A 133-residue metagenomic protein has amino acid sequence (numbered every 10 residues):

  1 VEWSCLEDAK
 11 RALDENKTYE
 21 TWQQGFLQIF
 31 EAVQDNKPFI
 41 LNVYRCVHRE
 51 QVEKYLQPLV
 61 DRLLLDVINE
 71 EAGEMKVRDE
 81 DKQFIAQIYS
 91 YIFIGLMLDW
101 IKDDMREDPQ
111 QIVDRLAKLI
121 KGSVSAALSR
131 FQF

Functional and structural regions predicted by a protein language model:
V1-E15, Q23, L27, Q34: An amphipathic alpha-helix adjacent to DNA-recognition modules
S4, D8-A12, N36, I40 (+3 more regions): A short secondary-structure junction motif
L6, K10, Q34, F93-M105: Regular secondary-structure segments
A12-N16, I40-Y44, E71-E74, W100 (+2 more regions): Secondary-structure edge/capping motif, primarily at the C-terminal ends of alpha-helices and the immediately following
Y19-P38, Q87, G95, Q110: Amphipathic alpha-helical segments that line or abut small-molecule/effector binding pockets and mediate allosteric
Q24, Q28-Q57, D66-E71: Amphipathic alpha-helical segments used for helix-helix packing
R49-E74, E80-G95, S125: Amphipathic alpha-helical packing segments from all-alpha helical-bundle domains
N69, Q83, S90, D99-F133: C-terminal peripheral helix-coil segments that are non-catalytic and often amphipathic
